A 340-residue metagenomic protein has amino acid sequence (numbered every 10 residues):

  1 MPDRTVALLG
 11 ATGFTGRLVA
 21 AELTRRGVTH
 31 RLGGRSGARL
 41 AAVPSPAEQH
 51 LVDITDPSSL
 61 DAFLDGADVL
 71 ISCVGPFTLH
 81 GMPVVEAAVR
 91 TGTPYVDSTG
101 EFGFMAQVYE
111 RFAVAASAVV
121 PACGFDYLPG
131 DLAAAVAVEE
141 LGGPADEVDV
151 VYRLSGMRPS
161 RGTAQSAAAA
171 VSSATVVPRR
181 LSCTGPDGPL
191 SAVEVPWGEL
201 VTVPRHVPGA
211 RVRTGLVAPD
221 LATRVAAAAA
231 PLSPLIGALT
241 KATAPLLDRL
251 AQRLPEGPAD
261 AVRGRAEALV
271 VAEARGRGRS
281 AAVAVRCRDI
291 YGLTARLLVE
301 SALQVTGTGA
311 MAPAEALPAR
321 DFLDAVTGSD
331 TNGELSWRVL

Functional and structural regions predicted by a protein language model:
V6-R26: N-terminal Rossmann NAD(P)H-binding glycine-rich loop of SDR-like oxidoreductase domains
E22, E139-L340: C-terminal catalytic/substrate-binding lobe primarily of soluble NAD(P)-dependent oxidoreductases
G33, C73, S98: The conserved SAM/SAH-binding core of class I Rossmann-like methyltransferase domains, concentrating on the hydrophobic
G33-G37, I54: N-terminal Rossmann-fold cofactor-binding loop
V52-A67, C73-L79: Conserved Rossmann-fold cofactor-binding substructure of NAD(P)-dependent oxidoreductases
F63-G66, L79-V96: Rossmann-fold NAD(P) dinucleotide-binding segment
S98-S117: Rossmann-fold NAD(P)-binding glycine/threonine-rich loop
